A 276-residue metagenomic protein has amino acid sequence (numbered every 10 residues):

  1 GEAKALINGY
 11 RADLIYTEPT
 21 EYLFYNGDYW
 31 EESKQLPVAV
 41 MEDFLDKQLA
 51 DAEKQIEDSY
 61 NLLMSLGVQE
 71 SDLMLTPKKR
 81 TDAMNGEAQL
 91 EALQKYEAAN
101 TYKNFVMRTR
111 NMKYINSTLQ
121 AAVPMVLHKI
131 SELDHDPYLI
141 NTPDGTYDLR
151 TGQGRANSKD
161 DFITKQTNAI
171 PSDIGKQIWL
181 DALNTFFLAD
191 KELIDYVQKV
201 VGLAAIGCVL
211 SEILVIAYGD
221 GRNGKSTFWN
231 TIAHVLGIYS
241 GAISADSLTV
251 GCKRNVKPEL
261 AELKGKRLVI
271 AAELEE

Functional and structural regions predicted by a protein language model:
G1-Q166: Intein modules and their embedded homing endonuclease domains
L14-Q35, E132-H135, T146-R267: P-loop NTPase catalytic core of nucleic-acid-dependent motor ATPases
Q35-E42, D46, F105-I115, D173-K176 (+3 more regions): Generic detection of long, well-ordered alpha-helical segments
K103-Y114, Q120-V123, W179-N184, N230-I238 (+1 more regions): Generic detector of short, locally flexible boundary/turn motifs and exposed helical patches
K266-E276: Conserved AAA+/SF3 P-loop NTPase catalytic/coupling segment centered on the Walker-B
